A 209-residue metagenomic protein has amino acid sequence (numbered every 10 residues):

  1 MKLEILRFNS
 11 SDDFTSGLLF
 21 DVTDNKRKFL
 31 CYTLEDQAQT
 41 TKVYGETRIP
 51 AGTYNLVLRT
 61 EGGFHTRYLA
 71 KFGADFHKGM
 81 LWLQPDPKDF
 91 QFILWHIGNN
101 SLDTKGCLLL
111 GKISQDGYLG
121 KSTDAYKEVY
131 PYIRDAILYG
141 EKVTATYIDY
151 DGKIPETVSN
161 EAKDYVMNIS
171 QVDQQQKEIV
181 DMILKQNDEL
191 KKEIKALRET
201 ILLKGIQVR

Functional and structural regions predicted by a protein language model:
M1-V143, Y150-I154: Cell wall/extracellular polymer interaction/catalysis modules
T144-I169, Q174: Basic/polar, cationic surfaces and motifs that engage anionic cell-wall and phosphate/carboxylate ligands
Q171-K185, E189-A196, L203: Alpha-helical coiled-coil heptad-register detector
G205-R209: Short acidic DE-rich linear segments
